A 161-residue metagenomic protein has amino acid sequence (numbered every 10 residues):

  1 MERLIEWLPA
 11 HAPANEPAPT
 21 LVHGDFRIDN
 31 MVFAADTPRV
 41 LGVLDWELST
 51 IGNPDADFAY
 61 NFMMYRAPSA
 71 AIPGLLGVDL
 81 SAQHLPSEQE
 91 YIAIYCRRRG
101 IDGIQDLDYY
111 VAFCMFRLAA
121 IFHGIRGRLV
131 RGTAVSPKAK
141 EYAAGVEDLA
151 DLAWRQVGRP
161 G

Functional and structural regions predicted by a protein language model:
M1-G24, A34-D36, C96-G100: An alpha-helical support segment within catalytic cores of ATP-dependent transferases
D29-V32: Catalytic-loop signature of eukaryotic-like protein kinases
V40: Conserved active-site segments centered on acidic
V43-S49: Activation of the activation-loop gatekeeper triad in protein kinase-fold domains
N53: Extracytoplasmic catalytic/substrate-binding loops of multi-pass membrane glycan-assembly enzymes
A56-R99, C114-R131: Active-site activation/catalytic loop segments of kinase-like enzymes and analogous catalytic loops in related
D102-C114: All-alpha amphipathic helical-bundle segments outside canonical DNA-binding/catalytic cores that form hydrophobic
A120-G161: Regulatory N- and C-terminal appendages and interdomain linkers associated with kinase/kinase-like NTP transferase
